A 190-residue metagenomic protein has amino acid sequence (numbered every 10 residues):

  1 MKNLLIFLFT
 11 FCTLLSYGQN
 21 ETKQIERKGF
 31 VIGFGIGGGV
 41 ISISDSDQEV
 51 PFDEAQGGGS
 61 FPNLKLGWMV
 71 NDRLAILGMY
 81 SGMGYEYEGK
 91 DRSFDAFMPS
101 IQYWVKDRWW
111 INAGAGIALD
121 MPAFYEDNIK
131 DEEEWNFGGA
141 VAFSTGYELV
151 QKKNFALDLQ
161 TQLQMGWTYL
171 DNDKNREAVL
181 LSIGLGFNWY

Functional and structural regions predicted by a protein language model:
M1-T22, W189: Bacterial Sec-dependent N-terminal signal peptides
Q19-Y85, G186-Y190: Short glycine/proline- and aromatic-enriched beta-strand/turn motifs that initiate or cap beta-hairpins
K28-F30, Q56-P62, D91-F97, E133-V141 (+1 more regions): Residues that define the transmembrane beta-barrel architecture of outer-membrane proteins
I32-I36, G78, I101, I111-A115 (+3 more regions): Membrane-embedded beta-strand positions of outer-membrane beta-barrel proteins
G35, L149, R176-Y190: Outer-membrane beta-barrel "beta-signal"
I43-F52, Y87-F94, A123-D131, L170-E177: Outer-membrane beta-barrel translocator domains and adjoining extracellular loop/strand segments of Gram-negative
G67-M69, Q102-R108, G146-V150, G186-Y190: Structural signature of outer-membrane beta-barrel channels/translocons
D72-G78, R108-I111, Q151-L157: Repeated loop/turn-to-beta-strand initiation elements of outer-membrane beta-barrel proteins
